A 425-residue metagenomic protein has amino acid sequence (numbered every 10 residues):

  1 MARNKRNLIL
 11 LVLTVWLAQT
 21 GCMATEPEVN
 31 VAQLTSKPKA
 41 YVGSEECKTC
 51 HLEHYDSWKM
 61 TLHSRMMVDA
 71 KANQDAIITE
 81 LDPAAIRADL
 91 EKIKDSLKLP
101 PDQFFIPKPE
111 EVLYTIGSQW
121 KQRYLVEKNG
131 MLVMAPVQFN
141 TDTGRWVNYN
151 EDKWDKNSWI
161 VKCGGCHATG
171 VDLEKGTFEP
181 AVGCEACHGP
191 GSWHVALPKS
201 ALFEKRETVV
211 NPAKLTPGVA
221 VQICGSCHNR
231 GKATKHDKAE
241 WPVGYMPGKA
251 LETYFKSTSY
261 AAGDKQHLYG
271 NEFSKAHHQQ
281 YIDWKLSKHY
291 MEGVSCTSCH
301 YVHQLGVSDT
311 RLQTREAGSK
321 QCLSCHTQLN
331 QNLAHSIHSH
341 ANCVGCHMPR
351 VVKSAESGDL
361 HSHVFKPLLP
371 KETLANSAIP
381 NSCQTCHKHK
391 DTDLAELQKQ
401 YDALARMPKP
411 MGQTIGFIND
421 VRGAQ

Functional and structural regions predicted by a protein language model:
M1-I9: Bacterial N-terminal signal peptides that target proteins for export
L10-L17: Hydrophobic helical h-region of N-terminal Sec-dependent signal peptides in bacterial secretory/periplasmic proteins
Q19-G21: C-terminal motif of bacterial Sec signal peptides marking the signal peptidase cleavage site
T25-P38, E53-P136, Y149, D172-A186 (+1 more regions): Primarily the internal scaffold of c-type cytochrome electron-transfer domains, especially repeated/multiheme c-type
K37-T49: Local sequence-structure signature of Cys/Sec-based thiol-disulfide redox active-site neighborhoods
P136-K162: A short, surface-exposed interaction/processing loop segment used at functional sites
A168: Conserved catalytic alpha/beta cores of large enzymes that bind or transform nucleotide phosphates and polynucleotides
